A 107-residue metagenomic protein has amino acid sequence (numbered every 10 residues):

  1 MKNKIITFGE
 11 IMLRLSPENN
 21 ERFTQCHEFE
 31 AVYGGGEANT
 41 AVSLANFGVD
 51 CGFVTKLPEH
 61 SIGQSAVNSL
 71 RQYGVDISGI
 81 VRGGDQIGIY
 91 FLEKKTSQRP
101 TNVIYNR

Functional and structural regions predicted by a protein language model:
M1-R22: Positively charged, low-complexity intrinsically disordered leader regions
I5, E30-V32, V54, E59: Short glycine- and Lys/Arg-enriched binding-loop motifs that mark or flank ligand-binding interfaces
L13-S16, G35-V42: N-terminal glycine-rich anion-binding loops that anchor highly charged ligand groups
N20-F23, V67-S69: Short, glycine/charged-enriched secondary-structure capping and boundary segments
T24-G34: Short pre-catalytic strand/loop immediately N-terminal to key active-site residues, enriched for Gly-Thr
G34, A38, Q64-V67: Short, surface-exposed alpha-helical segments at coil->helix boundaries
T40-D50: Alpha-helix C-terminal capping segments
V54-R107: Conserved N-terminal subdomain of the carbohydrate kinase-like
